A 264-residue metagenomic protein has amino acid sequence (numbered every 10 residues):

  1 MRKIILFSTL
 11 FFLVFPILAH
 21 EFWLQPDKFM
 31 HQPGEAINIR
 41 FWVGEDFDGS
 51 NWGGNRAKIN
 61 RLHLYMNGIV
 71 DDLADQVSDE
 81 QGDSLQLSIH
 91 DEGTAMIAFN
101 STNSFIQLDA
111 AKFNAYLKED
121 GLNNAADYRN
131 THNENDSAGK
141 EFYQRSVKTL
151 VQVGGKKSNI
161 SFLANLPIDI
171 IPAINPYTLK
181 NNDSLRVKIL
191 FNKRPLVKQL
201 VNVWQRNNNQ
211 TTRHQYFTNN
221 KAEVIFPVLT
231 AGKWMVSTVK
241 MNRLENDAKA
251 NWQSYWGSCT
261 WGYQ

Functional and structural regions predicted by a protein language model:
V14-P16: N-terminal signal peptide c-region/cleavage motif recognized by signal peptidases
H20-E80: Start-of-domain marker
H20-I37, L122-L185, L190-P195, N207-N209 (+1 more regions): Beta-strand-rich domain onsets/edges
D46-G53, K188-L196: Structural motif
N55-A57, R194-Q205: Short, ordered, surface-exposed loop/turn motifs in non-cytosolic proteins
R61-V70, L200-Q215: Short amphipathic beta-strand segments in non-cytosolic proteins
Q81-S84, T218-G232: Glycine-centered loop-to-beta-strand initiation motif
T102-A110, N242-D247: Short acidic/polar inter-strand loop motif in beta-rich domains
